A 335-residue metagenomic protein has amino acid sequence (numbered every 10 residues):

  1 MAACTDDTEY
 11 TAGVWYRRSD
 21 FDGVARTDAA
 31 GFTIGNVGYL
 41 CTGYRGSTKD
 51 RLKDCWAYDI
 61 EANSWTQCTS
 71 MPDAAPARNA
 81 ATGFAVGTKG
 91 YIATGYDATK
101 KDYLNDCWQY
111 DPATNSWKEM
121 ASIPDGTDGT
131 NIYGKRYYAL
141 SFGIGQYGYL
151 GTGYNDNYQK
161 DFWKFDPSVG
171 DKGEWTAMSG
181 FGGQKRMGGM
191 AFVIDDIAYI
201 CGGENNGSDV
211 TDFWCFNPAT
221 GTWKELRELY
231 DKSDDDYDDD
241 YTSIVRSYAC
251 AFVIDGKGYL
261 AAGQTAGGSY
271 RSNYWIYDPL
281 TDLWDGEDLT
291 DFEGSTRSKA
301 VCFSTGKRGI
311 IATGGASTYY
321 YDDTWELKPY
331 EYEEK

Functional and structural regions predicted by a protein language model:
C4-K335: Kelch-like beta-propeller repeat domains
